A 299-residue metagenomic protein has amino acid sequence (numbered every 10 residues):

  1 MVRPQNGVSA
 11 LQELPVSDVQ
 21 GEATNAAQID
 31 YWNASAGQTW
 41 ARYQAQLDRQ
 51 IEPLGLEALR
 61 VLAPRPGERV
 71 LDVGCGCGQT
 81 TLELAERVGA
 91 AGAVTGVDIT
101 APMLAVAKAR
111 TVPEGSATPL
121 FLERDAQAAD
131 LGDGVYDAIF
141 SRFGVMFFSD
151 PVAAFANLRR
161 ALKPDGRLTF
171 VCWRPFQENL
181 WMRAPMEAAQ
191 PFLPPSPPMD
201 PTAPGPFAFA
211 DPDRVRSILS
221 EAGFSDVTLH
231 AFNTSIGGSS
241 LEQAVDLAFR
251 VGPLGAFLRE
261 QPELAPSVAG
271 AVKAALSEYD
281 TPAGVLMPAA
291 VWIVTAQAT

Functional and structural regions predicted by a protein language model:
L11, P15-E68, Q79-E83, M103-V106 (+1 more regions): Conserved class I S-adenosyl-L-methionine
D18-E22, A27, Y31, A36 (+4 more regions): Conserved Class I S-adenosyl-L-methionine
L62-P64, V88, L162: A generic alpha-to-beta junction signature in SAM-dependent methyltransferases
R69-A129, A153: Class I SAM-dependent methyltransferase SAM/SAH-binding core
Q127-A138: A short acidic, Gly/Pro-enriched loop at the edge of an enzyme's catalytic core that lines a small-molecule cofactor
D137-V152, R174: A short SAM/SAH-binding and catalytic strip from SAM-dependent methyltransferases
V152-A153, R159-S239, G255: Conserved catalytic/acceptor-binding region of the Class I
